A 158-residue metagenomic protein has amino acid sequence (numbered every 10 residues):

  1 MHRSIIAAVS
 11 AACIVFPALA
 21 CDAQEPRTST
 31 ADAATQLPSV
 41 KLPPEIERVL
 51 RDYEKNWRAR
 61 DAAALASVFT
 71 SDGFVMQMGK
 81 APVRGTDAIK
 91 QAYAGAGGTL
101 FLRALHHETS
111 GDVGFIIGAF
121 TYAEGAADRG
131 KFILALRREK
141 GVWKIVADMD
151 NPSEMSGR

Functional and structural regions predicted by a protein language model:
M1-V9: Bacterial N-terminal signal peptides that target proteins for export
A8-A18: Bacterial N-terminal signal peptides
C21-S71, G157: Short, low-complexity N-terminal intrinsically disordered segments enriched in polar/charged residues
Q24-R27, R129-R158: Short beta-strand edge/turn micro-motifs at domain boundaries
Y53, L65-A66, G73, G85 (+3 more regions): Hydrophobic pocket/interface hotspot
F69, G79-K80, H106-T109, A119-Y122 (+2 more regions): A mature extracytoplasmic/lumenal domain signature
D72-V83, G95-A96: A short gly/proline-enriched turn/hairpin at secondary-structure junctions
D87-R129: Surface-exposed, charged secondary-structure patches
